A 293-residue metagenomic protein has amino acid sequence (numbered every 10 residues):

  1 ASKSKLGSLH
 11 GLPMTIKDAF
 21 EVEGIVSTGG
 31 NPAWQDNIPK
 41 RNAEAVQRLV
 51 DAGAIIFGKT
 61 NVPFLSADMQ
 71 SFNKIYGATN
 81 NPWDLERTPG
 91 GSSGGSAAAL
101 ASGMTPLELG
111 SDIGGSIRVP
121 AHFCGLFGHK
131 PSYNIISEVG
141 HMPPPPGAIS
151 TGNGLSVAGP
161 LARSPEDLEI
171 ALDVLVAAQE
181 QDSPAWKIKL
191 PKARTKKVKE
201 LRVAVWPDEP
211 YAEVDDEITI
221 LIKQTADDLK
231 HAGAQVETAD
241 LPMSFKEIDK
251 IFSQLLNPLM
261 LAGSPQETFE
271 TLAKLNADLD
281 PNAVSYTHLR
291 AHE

Functional and structural regions predicted by a protein language model:
A1-G114, D227, A232: Gly/Ser-rich catalytic/binding loops embedded in alpha/beta enzyme cores
A1-K5, V174-R290: Amidase signature
T15, W34-N37, S156-R163, R290: Short, well-ordered beta-strand elements within core beta-sheets of diverse protein domains
N42, L126, T219-K223: Amphipathic alpha-helical segments in well-structured domains
S66, S116-I117, E213, K246: Generic structural signal for helix capping and beta-alpha/helix-loop junctions
Q70, Y76, A97-E200, A204-W206: Fold-level recognition of mixed alpha/beta catalytic cores in primary-metabolism enzymes, strongest
N81-S93, Y133-P143, M260-N276: Short, basic, helix/turn surface patches
